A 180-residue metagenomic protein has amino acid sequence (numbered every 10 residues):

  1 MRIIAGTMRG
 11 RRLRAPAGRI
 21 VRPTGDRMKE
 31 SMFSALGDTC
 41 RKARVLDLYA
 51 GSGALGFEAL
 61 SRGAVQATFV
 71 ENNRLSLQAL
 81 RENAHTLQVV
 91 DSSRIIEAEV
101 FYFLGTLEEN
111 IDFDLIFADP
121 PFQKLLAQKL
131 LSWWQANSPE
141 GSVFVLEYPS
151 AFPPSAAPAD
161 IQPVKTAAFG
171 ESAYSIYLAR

Functional and structural regions predicted by a protein language model:
M1-R180: Class I S-adenosyl-L-methionine-dependent methyltransferase catalytic core
